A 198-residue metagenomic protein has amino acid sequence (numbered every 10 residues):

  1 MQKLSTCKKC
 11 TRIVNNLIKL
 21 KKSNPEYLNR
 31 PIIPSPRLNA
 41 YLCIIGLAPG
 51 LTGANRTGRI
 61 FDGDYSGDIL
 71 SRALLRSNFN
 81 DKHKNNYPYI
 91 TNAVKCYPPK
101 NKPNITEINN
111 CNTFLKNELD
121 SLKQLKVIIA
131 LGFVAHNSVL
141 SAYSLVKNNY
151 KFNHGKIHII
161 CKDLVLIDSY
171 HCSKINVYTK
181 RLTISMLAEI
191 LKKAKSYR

Functional and structural regions predicted by a protein language model:
M1-F152, K156-Y197: A polyanion-binding, active-site-adjacent surface
